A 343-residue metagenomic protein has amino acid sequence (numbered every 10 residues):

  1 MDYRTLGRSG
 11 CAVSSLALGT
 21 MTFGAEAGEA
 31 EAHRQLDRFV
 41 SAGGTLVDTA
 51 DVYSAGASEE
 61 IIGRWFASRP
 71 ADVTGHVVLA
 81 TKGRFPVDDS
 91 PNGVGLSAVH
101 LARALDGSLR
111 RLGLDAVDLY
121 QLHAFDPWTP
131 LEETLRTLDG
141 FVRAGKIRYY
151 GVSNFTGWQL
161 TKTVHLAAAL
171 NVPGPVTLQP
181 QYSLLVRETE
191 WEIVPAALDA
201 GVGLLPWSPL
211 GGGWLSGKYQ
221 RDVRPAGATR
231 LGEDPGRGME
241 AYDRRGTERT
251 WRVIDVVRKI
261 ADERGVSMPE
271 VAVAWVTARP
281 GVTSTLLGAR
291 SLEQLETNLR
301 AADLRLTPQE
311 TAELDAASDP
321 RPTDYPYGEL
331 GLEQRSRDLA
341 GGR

Functional and structural regions predicted by a protein language model:
M1-V77: N-terminal binding-site loop/beta-alpha segment at the start of enzyme catalytic domains that lines or forms
L6, L18, A32, V47 (+13 more regions): Conserved, mostly hydrophobic/aromatic
G7-F23, A80-G93, A116, Q121: N-terminal small/glycine-rich loop or linker at the start of catalytic domains across soluble metabolic enzymes
C11-L16, G43-L46, A71-V77, L114-D118 (+5 more regions): Short, well-ordered coil/turn segments that N-cap beta-strands
A27, S41, D88-E192, G203: Glycine/proline-rich, positively charged, aromatic-decorated active-site loop/lid region on the catalytic face
G83-F85, T156, Y182-V186, S208-Y219 (+2 more regions): Glycine-rich beta-alpha junction loops
T189-L231, S267: Aromatic-lined glycan-binding groove of carbohydrate-active enzymes
V223-E263, A278-T283, L292, E296-R343: Terminal-tail/helix-coil boundary detector
